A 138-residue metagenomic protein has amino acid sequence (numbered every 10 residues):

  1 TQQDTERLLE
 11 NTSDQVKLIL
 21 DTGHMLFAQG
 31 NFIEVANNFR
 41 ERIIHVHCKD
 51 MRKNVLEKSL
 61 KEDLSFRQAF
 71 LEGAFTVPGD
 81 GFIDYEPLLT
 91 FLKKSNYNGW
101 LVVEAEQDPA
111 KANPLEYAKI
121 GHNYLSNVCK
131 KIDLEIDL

Functional and structural regions predicted by a protein language model:
T1-F82, I136: Acidic/histidine-rich catalytic cores of soluble enzymes
Q2, G81-Y85, A118, H122: A structural signal for well-ordered alpha-helical scaffolds and beta->alpha junctions
E6-L9, A36, R40, L89-K93 (+2 more regions): A structural alpha-helix within SAM-dependent methyltransferase catalytic domains
T12, P87-N98, V128-E135: A structural motif corresponding to the C-terminal end of an alpha-helix and its immediate exit/capping segment
H45, G99-W100: Residues at the N-termini of beta-strands
V102-A105: Short acidic/histidine-rich active-site segments
Q107-A110: A short, flexible beta-alpha/helix-coil linker loop
A112-D137: C-terminal helical cap(s) of enzyme catalytic domains, especially alpha/beta-barrels
